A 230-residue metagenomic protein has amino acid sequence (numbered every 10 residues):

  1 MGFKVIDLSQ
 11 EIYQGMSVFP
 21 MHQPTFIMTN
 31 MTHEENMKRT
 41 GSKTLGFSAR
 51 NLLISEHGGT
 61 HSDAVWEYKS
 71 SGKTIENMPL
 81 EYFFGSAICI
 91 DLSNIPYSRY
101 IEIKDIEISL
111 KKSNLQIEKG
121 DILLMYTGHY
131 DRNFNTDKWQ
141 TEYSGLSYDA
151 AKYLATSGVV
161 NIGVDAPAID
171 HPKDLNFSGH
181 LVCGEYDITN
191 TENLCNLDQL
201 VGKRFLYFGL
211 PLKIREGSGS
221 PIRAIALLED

Functional and structural regions predicted by a protein language model:
M1-D230: Active-/binding-site microenvironments in catalytic and ligand-binding cores
